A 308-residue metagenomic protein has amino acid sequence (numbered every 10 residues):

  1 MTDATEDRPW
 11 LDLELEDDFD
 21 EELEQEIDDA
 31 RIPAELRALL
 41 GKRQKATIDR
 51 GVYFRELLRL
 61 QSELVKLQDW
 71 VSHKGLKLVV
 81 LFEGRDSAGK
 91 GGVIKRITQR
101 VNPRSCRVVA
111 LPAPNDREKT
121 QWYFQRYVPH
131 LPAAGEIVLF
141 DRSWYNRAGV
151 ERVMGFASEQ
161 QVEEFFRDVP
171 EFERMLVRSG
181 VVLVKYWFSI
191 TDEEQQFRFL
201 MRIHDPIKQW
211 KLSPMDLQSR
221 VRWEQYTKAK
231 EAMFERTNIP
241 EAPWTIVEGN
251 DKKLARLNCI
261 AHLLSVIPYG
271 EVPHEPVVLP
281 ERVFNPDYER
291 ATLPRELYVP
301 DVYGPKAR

Functional and structural regions predicted by a protein language model:
T2-R59: Charged, amphipathic alpha-helical linker segments immediately N-terminal to NTP-binding catalytic cores
D49, R104-F166, P170: Conserved nucleotide-sensing/catalytic segment adjacent to the nucleotide-binding pocket in NTP-handling enzymes
S62-S72: Pre-Walker A adenine-sensing motif
V79-E83, V181-E194, P214-Q218, I239-A255: Phosphate-binding beta-loop-alpha motif at adenosine-nucleotide cofactor sites
V80-T98: Glycine-rich phosphate-binding P-loop
Q99-V108, E271: Post-Walker A helix-loop "phosphate-sensing" segment adjacent to the P-loop in P-loop NTPases
V150-D168, V177-K228, H274-R282: A glycine- and Lys/Arg-enriched "phosphate-lid" helix/loop adjacent to the NTP-binding pocket of small-molecule kinases
K228-E231, E235-R308: NTP-dependent small-molecule kinase module
